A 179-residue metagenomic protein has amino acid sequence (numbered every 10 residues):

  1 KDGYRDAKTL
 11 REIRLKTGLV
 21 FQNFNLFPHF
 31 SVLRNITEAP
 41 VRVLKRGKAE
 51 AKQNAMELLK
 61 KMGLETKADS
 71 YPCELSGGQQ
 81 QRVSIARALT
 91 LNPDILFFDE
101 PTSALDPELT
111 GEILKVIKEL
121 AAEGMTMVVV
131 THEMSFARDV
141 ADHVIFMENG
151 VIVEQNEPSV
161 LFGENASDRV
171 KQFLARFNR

Functional and structural regions predicted by a protein language model:
K1-P158: ABC family nucleotide-binding domain
E148, Q155, S159-R179: C-terminal boundary and immediately downstream tail of ABC-type ATPase nucleotide-binding domains
